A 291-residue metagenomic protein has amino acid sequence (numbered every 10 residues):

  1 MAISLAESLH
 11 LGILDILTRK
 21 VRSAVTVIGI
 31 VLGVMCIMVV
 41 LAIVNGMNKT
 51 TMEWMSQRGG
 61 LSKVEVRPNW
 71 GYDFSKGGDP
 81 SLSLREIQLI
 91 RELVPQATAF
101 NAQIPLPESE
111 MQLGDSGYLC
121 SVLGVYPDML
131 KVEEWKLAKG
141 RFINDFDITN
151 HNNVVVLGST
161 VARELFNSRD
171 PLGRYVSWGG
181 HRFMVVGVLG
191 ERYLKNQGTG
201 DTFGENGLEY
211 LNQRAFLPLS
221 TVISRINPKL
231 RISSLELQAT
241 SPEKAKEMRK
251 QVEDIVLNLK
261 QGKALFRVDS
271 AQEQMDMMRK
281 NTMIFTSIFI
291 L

Functional and structural regions predicted by a protein language model:
M1-V34: N-terminal Sec/SRP start-transfer signal
H10-T18, V44-N48, M52, E273-F289: Alpha-helical membrane-interface segments at transmembrane helix boundaries
A24-M35, P171, M283-L291: Internal alpha-helical transmembrane segments of multipass membrane proteins, especially hydrophobic lipid-embedded
M35-P68: Alpha-helical transmembrane segments
R67-S83, Q88, N101-M129, I143-V154 (+2 more regions): Short acidic/polar micro-motifs at solvent-exposed secondary-structure junctions
D128-I143, N153-G262: Mid-to-C-terminal secondary-structure elements that act as membrane-proximal/extracytoplasmic interface segments
E236-Q238, R249-Q251, N258-L291: Peri-transmembrane interface segments
